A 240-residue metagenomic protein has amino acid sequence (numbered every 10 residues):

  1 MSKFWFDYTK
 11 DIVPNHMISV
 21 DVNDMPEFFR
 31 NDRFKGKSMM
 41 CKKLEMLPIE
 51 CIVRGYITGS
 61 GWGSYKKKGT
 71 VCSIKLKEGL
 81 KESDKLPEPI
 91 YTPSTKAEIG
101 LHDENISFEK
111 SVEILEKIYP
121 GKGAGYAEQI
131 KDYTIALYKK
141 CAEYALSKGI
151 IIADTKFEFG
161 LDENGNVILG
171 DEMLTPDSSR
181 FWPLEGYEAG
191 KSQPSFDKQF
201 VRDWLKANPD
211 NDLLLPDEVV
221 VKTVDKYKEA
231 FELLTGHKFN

Functional and structural regions predicted by a protein language model:
M1-E98, N211-N240: Active-site loop/lid in soluble adenylation, ligation, and acyl-transfer enzymes
M39, K43, K131, T155: Short, charged/polar micro-motifs that form catalytic or ligand-binding hotspots
V53, I152-M173: Conserved metal-phosphate-binding beta-hairpin within the catalytic cores of diverse ATP-dependent phosphoryl-transfer
W62-G63, N164, S178-R180: Intrinsically disordered, low-complexity acidic/polar segments
K67, L76-G125, L169, M173-L234: Anionic ligand-binding catalytic core segments
Y119-A153: A long amphipathic alpha-helix within ATP-dependent nucleotide-binding catalytic cores
